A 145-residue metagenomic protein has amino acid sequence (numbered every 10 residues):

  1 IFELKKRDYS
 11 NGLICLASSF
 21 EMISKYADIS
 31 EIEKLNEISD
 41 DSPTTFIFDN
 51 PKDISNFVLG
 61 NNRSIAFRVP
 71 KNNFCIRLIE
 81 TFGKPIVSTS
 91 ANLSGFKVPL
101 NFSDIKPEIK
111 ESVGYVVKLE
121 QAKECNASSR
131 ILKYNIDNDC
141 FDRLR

Functional and structural regions predicted by a protein language model:
I1-R145: Active-site-adjacent structural elements in enzyme catalytic cores
